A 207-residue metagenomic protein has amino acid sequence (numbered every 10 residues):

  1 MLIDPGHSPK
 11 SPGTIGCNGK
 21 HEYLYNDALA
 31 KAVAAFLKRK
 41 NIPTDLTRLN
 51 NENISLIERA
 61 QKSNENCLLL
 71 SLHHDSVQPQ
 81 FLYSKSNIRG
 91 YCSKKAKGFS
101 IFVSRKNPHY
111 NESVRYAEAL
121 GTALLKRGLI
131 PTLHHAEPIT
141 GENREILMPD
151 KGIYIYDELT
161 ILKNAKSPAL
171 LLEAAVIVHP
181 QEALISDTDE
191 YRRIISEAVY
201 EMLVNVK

Functional and structural regions predicted by a protein language model:
M1-G19: Short glycine-rich His-centered loop
Y25-K207: Active-site-proximal helix/loop segments of hydrolytic enzymes
